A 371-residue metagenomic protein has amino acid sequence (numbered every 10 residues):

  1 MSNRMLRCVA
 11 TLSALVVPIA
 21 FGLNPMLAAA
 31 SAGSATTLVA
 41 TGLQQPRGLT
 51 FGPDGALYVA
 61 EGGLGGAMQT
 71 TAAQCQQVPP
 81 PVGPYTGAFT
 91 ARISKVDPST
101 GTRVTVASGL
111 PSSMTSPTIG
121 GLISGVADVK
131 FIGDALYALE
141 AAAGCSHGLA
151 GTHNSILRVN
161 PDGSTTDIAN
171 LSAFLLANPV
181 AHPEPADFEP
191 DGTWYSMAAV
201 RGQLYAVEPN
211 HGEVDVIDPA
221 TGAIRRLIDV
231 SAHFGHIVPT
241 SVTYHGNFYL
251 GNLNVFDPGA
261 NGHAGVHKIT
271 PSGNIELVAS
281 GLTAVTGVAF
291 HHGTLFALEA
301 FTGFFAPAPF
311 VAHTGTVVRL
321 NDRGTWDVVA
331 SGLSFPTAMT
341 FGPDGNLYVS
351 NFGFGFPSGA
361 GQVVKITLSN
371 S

Functional and structural regions predicted by a protein language model:
T11-G22: Bacterial N-terminal signal peptides
T37-A40, T102-L110, G163-F174, R225-S231 (+2 more regions): Beta-propeller fold detector
G42-D54, T90, S112-A135, L175-L204 (+6 more regions): Beta-rich, blade/repeat-based domains predominating in secreted/periplasmic proteins but also intracellular
Y58-G62, G66, Y137-E140, A206-V207 (+3 more regions): Residue position within the beta-strands of beta-propeller blades
L64-M68, A143-H147, H211-E213, V255-P258 (+2 more regions): Short glycine/acidic-enriched loop and turn motifs that connect beta-strands
P81, Y85, F89-S94, N154-L157 (+4 more regions): A short loop-to-beta-strand structural motif that recurs across blades of beta-propeller domains
D97-G101, V159-S164, D218-G222, I269-N274 (+2 more regions): Short loop/turn segments that connect beta-strands within beta-propeller blades
T337-S371: Blade-level signature of beta-propeller repeat domains, shared across WD40, Kelch, NHL, RCC1 and BNR/Asp-box propellers
